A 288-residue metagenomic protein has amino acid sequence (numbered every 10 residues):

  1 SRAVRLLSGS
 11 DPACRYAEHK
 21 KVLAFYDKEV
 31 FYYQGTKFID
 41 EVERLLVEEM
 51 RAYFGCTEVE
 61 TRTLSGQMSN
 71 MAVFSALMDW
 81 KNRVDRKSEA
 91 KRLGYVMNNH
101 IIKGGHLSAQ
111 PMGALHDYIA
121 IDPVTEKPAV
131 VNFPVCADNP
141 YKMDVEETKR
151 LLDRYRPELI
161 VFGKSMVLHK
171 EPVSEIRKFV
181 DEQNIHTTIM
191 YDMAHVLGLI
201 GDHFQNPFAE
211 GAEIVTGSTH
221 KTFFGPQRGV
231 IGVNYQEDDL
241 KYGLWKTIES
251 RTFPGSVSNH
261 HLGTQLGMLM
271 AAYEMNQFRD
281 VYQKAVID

Functional and structural regions predicted by a protein language model:
S1-E29, T187: N-terminal "arm"/small-domain region of PLP-dependent enzymes with the aminotransferase-like
F25-I39: Short secondary-structure subsegments characteristic of cysteine-rich extracellular domains
F38-E41, L45-D288: Conserved PLP-enzyme active-site core in the AAT-like
